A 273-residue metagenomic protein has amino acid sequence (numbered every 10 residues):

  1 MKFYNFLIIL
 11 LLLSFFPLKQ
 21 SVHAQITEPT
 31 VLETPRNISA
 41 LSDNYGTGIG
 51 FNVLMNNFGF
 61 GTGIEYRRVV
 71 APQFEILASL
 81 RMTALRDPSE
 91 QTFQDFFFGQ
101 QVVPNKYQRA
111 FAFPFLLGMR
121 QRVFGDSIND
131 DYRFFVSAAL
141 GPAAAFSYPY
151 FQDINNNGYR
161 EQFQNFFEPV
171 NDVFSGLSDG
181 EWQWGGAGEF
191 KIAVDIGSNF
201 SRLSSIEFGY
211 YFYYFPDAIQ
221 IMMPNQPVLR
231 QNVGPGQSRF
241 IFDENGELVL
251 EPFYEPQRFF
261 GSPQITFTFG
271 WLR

Functional and structural regions predicted by a protein language model:
A24-S79, T83, E255-R273: Short glycine/proline- and aromatic-enriched beta-strand/turn motifs that initiate or cap beta-hairpins
N37-G46, V70-Q73, F124-F134, G197-I206 (+1 more regions): Short loop/turn motifs that connect adjacent beta-strands in outer-membrane beta-barrel proteins
Y45-T47, F58-T62, R109-F115, Y132 (+3 more regions): Residues that define the transmembrane beta-barrel architecture of outer-membrane proteins
G48-N52, E65, Q100-Q108, V173-E181 (+1 more regions): Extracellular loop and loop/strand-boundary signature of outer-membrane beta-barrel proteins
I49-V53, I76-L80, L117, F134-L140 (+3 more regions): Membrane-embedded beta-strand positions of outer-membrane beta-barrel proteins
V53-N57, L80-R86, V123, L140-Y148 (+3 more regions): Transmembrane beta-strands of outer-membrane beta-barrel pores
R68-E168: Gram-negative (and chloroplast) outer-membrane scaffold detector with strong preference for beta-barrel transmembrane
F190-R273: Predominantly the C-terminal beta-signal and adjacent terminal strand-loop region of outer-membrane beta-barrel
